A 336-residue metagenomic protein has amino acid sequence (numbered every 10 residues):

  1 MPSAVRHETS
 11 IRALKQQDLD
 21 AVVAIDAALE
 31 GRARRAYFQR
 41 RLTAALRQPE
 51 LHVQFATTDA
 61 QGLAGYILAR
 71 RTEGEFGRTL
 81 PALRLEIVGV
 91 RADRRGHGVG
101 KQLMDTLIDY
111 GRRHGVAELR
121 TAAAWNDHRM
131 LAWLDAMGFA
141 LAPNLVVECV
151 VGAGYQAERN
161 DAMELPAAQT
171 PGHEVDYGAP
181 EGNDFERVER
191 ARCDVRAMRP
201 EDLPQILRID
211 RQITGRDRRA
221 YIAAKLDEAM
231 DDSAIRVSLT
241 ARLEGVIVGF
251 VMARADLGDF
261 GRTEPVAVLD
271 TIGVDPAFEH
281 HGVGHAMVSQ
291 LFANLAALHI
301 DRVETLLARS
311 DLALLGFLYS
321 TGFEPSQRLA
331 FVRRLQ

Functional and structural regions predicted by a protein language model:
P2-A4, G152-R196, P200: Acyltransferase donor/substrate-recognition loop-hinge adjacent to the catalytic core
T9-V22, R192-I206: A short beta-loop-alpha structural element at the N-terminal edge of CoA-dependent acyl/N-acetyltransferase catalytic
A13-Q17, A24-L80, E86, P200-E201 (+2 more regions): Acetyl-CoA-dependent GNAT
L85-R95, A123-A124, L269-E279, L307: A short, internal acetyl-CoA/4′-phosphopantetheine-binding micro-motif in the GNAT/acyltransferase core
V90, G96-D109, A136, V274 (+1 more regions): Conserved acetyl-CoA-binding loop-helix of GNAT-fold acetyltransferases
K101, R113, W125-P143, H285 (+2 more regions): Conserved active-site alpha-helix within GNAT-family acetyltransferase domains
G111-A123, L295-L307: Conserved GNAT acetyl-CoA-binding A-motif
